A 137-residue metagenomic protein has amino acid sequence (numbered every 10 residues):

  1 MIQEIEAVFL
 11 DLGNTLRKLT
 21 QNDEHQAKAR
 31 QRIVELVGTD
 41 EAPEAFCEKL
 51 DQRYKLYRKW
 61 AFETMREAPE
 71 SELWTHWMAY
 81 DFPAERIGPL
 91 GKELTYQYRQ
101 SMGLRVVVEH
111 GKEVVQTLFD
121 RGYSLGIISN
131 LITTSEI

Functional and structural regions predicted by a protein language model:
I2-V108, R121, I132, I137: N-terminal helical cap/lid subdomain that shapes the substrate entry/recognition surface in HAD-like hydrolases
H110-V114: A short acidic, amphipathic alpha-helical/loop segment
V115-D120: Surface-exposed amphipathic alpha-helices with a cationic face
S124-G126: A structural signal for isolated positions on well-ordered beta-strands in alpha/beta enzyme cores
S129: Short beta-strand/turn micro-motifs composed of small residues that flank or help shape donor/cofactor-binding pockets
